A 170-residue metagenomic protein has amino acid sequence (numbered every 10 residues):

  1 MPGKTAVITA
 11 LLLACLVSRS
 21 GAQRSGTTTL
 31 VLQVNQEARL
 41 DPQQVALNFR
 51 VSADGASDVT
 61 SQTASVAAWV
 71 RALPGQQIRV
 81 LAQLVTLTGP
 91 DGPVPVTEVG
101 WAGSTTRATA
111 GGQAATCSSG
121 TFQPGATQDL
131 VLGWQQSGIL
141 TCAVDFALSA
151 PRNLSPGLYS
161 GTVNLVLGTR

Functional and structural regions predicted by a protein language model:
M1-V7: Bacterial N-terminal signal peptides that target proteins for export
I8-C15: Bacterial N-terminal signal peptides
V17-S20: N-terminal signal peptide c-region/cleavage motif recognized by signal peptidases
A22-A108, F122-R170: N-terminal small/polar-rich segments of proteins
A110-T121: An extended acidic
